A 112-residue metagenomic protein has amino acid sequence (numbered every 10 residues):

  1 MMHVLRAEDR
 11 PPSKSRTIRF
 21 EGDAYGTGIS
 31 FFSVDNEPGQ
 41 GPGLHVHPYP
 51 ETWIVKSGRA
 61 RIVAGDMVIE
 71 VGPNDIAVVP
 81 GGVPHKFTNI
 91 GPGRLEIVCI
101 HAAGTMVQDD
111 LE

Functional and structural regions predicted by a protein language model:
M1-I29, D110-E112: A short, N-terminal "cap"/entry segment at the start of jelly-roll beta-barrel domains of the cupin/DSBH fold
F20-D23, G41-H47, T88-I90, D109-D110: Short histidine-centered beta-strand/loop micro-motifs that create catalytic or ligand/metal-coordination sites
F32-H47, G81: Conserved short histidine dyad/triad with adjacent acidic residue
D35-N36, V46-I62, I100: Short, conserved beta-strand element in jelly-roll/cupin
L44, I62-V63, V79, H85-G91: Short beta-strand His + acidic residue motifs that chelate non-heme Fe in jelly-roll/DSBH and cupin folds
T52, R59-R61, V68, P84 (+1 more regions): Structural motif
D66-G81: Short acidic-glycine-tyrosine-enriched beta hairpin
V78, G93-D109: A short hydrophobic beta-strand segment most commonly corresponding to one strand of the jelly-roll/cupin
